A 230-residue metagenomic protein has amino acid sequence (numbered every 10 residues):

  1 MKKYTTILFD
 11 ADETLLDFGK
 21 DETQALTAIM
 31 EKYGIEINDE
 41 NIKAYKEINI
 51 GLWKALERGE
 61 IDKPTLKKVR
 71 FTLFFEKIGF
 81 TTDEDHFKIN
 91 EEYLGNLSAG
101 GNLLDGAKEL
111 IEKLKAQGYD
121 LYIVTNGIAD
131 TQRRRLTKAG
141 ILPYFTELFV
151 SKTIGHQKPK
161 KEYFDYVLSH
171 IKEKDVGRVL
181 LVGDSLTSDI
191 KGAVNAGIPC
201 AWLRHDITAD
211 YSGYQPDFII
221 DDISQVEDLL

Functional and structural regions predicted by a protein language model:
M1-I7, K20, K108, E112-K115 (+1 more regions): Asp-based, Mg2+/Mn2+-dependent phosphohydrolase catalytic module
K2-D105: N-terminal helical cap/lid subdomain that shapes the substrate entry/recognition surface in HAD-like hydrolases
A28-Y33, L110-Q117: A short, Lys/Arg-enriched amphipathic alpha-helix followed by its capping loop at the start of a domain
I35, Y119, I198: Short glycine/serine/threonine/alanine-rich loop segments
G59, S98-A99, D120-L121, G177-R178: A generic structural signal for short
L104, Y119-D120: Non-catalytic interaction surface on structured domains
T125: Catalytic nucleophile serine of serine hydrolases, specifically the conserved "nucleophile elbow" pentapeptide
